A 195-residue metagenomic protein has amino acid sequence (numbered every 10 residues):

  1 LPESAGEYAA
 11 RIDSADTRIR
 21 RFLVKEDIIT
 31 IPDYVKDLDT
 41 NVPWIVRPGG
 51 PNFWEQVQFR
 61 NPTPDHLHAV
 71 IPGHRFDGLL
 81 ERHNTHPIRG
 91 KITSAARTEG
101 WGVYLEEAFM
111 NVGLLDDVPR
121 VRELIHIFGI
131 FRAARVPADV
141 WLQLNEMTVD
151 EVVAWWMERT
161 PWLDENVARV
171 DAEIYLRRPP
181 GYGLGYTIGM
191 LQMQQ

Functional and structural regions predicted by a protein language model:
L1-Q195: N-terminal maturation segment of proteins
